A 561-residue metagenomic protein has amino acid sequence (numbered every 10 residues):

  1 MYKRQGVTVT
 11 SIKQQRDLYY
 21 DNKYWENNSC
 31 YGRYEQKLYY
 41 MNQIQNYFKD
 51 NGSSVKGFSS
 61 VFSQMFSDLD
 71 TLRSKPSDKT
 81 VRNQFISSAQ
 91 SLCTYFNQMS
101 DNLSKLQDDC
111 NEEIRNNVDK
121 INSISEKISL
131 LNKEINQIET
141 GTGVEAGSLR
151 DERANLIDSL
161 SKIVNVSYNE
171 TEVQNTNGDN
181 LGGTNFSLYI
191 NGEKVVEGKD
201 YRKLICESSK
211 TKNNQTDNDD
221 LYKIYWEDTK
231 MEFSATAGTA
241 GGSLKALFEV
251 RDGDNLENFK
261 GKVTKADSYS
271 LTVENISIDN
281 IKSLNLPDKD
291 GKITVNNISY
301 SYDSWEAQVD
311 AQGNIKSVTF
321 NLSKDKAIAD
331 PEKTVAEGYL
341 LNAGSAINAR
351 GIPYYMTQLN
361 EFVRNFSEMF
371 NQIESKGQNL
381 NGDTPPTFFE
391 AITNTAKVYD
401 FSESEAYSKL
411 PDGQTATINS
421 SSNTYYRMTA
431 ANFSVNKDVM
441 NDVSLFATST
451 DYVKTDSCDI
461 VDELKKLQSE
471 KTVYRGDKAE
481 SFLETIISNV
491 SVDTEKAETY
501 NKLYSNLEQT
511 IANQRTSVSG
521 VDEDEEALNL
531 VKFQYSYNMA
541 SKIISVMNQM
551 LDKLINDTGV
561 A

Functional and structural regions predicted by a protein language model:
M1-A561: Structural signature of extracellular appendage/secretion-system components
